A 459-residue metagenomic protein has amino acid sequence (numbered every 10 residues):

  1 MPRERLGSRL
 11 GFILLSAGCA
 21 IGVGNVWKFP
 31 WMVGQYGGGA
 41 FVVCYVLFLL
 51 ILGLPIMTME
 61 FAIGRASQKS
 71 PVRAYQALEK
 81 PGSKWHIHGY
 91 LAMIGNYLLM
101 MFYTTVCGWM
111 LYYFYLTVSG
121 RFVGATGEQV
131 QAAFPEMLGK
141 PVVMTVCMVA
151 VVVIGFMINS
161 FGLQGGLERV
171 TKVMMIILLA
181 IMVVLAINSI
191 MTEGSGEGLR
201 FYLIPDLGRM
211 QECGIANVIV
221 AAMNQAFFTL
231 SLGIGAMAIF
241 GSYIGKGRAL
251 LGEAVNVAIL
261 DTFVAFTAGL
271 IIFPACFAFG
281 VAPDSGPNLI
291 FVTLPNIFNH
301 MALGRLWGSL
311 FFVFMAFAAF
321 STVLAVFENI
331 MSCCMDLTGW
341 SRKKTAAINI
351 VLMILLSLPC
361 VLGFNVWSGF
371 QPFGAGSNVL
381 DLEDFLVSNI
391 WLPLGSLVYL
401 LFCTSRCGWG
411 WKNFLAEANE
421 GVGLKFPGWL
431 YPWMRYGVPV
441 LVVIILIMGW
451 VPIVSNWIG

Functional and structural regions predicted by a protein language model:
M1-L6, L10, E168, K172-F320 (+3 more regions): Membrane-embedded translocation segments of transport machinery
M1-W27, I56-F61, R65-L78, G82-I87 (+2 more regions): Membrane-interface "cap" regions at the ends of multi-pass membrane proteins
R3-E4, M32-Y36, A66-L91, T104-Q164 (+5 more regions): Inter-helical loop and helix-membrane interface segments of multi-pass membrane transporters/permeases
G11-F48, G235-G241, L251-V255, I259-L260 (+1 more regions): Transmembrane helix-boundary motif of multi-pass solute transporters/channels
G11-I13, C19, P141, T145-V146 (+5 more regions): Loop-to-transmembrane helix boundary motifs in multi-pass membrane proteins
M32-Y36, K84-M100, P135-M137, A150-M174 (+3 more regions): Membrane-water interface regions at transmembrane-helix termini and the short interhelical loops of multi-pass membrane
F320-A325, T345-F364, D381-A416: Hydrophobic alpha-helical segments of multi-pass membrane transport proteins
P372-F402, L424-G459: A generic transmembrane alpha-helix motif of multi-pass inner-membrane proteins
